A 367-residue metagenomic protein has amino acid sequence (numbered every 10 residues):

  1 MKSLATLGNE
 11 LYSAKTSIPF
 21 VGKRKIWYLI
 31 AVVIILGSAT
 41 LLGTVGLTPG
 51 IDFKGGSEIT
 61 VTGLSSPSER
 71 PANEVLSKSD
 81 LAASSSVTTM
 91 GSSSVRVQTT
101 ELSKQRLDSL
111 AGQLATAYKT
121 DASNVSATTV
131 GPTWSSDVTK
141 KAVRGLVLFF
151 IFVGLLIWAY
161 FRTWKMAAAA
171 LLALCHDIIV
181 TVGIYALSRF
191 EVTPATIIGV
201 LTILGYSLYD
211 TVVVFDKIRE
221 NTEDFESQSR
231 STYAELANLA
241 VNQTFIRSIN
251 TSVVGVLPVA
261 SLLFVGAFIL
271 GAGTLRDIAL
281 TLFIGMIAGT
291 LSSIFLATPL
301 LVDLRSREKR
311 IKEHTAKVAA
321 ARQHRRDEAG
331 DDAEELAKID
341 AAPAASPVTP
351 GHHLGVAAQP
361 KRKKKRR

Functional and structural regions predicted by a protein language model:
M1-R367: A structural signal for conserved, well-ordered secondary-structure elements that form binding/interaction cores
